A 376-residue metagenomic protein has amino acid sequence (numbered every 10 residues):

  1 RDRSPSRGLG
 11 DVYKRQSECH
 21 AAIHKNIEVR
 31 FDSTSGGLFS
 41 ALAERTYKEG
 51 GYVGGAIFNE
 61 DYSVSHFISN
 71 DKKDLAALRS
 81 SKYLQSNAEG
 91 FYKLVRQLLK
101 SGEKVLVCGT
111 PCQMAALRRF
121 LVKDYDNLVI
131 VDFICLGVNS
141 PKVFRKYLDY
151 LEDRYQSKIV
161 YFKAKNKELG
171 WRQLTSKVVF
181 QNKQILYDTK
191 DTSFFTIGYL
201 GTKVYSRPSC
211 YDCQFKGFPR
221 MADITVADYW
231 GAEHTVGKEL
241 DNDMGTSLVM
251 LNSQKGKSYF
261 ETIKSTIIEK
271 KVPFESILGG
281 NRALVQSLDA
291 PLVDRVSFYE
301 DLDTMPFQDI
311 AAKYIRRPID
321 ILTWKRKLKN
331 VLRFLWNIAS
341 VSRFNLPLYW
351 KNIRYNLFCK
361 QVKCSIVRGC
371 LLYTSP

Functional and structural regions predicted by a protein language model:
D2-Y13, Y373-P376: Single conserved hydrophobic/aromatic residue that forms the stacking wall/gate of nucleotide- or nucleobase-binding
R7, C112, C210-C213: Short cysteine clusters
D11-L38, A43-R45, L371: Electropositive, gly/pro-rich neighborhoods at or near active sites that engage anionic ligands
S33-G37, E60, V107-L117, G137-N139: Gly/Ser/Thr-rich loops at beta-strand to alpha-helix junctions that form or flank small-molecule/cofactor-binding
G51-Y52, S157-L372: Long, compositionally biased charged/polar accessory segments in the mid-to-C-terminal portions of proteins
H66-G90: Glycine-rich phosphate-binding "P-loop"
K123-F133: A short alpha->loop->secondary-structure connector
V131-Y147: Short, flexible loop segments at boundaries between secondary-structure elements
